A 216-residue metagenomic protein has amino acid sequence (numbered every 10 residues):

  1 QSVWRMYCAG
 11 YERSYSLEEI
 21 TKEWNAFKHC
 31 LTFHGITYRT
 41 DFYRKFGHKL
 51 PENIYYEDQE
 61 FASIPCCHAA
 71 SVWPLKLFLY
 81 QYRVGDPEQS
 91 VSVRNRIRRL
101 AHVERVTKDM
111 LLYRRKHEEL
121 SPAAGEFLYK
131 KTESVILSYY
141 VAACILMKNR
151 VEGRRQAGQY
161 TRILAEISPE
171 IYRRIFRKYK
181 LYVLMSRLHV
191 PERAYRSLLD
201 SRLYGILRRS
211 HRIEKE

Functional and structural regions predicted by a protein language model:
Q1-K76, Y80-R98: Donor-binding/catalytic cores of nucleotide-activated saccharide and glycerol-phosphate transferases/polymerases
H48, C66-A69, P74-L75, E88-V93 (+4 more regions): Gram-positive cell-envelope targeting signals
L50, K116-A123: Inter-helical turn/loop segments and adjacent helix faces that build the functional surface of alpha-helical bundle
A62, V103, Y129-E133: Short runs of predominantly hydrophobic/aromatic residues within well-ordered alpha helices that form helix-helix
L77-D86, S92-E119, S138-P169: Catalytic core of nucleotide-sugar-dependent glycosyltransferases
A123-K130, R154, G158: Short, charged, amphipathic alpha-helical segments
F127-A142: Amphipathic alpha-helical repeat scaffolds of TPR domains
I145-E216: Membrane-interface aromatic/basic loop that binds lipid-linked glycans or pyrophosphate carriers, typified by
